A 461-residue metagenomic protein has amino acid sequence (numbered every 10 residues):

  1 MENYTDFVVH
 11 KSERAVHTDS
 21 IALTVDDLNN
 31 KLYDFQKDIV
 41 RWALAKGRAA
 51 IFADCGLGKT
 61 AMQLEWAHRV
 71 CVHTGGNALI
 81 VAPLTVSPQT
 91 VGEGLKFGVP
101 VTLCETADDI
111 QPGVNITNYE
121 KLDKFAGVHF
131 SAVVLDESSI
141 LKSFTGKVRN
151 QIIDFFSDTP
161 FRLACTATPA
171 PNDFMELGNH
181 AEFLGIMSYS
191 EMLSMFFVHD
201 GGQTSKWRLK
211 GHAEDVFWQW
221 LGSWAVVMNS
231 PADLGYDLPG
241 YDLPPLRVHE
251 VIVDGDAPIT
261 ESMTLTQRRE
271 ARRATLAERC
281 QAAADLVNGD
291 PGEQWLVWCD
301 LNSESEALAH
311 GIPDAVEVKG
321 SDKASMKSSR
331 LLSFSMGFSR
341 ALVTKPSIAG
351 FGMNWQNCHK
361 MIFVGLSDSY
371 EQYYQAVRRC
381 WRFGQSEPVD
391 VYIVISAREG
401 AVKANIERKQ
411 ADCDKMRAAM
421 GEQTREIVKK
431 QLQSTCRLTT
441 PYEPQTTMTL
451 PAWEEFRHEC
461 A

Functional and structural regions predicted by a protein language model:
R14-F52: Conserved pre-motif I regulatory segment
K46-W66: Walker A/P-loop
T60-E65, G75-K96, P171-E176, D300-N302: Conserved Walker A/P-loop ATP-binding site and its immediately adjacent core in helicase/helicase-like ATPase domains
G75-N77, K96, A132, I140 (+2 more regions): Conserved P-loop NTPase motor "coupling/switch" region that bridges the ATPase
T85-D108, M187: Conserved helix-turn-beta segment of the N-terminal RecA-like "Helicase ATP-binding" lobe in SF1/SF2 helicases
Q267, R272-D300: Conserved interdomain hinge at the start of the Helicase C-terminal
L296-W298, E306-A307, P313-A349: Conserved helicase ATPase core of P-loop NTP-dependent helicases/translocases
D368-C460: A conserved SF2-helicase RecA2
